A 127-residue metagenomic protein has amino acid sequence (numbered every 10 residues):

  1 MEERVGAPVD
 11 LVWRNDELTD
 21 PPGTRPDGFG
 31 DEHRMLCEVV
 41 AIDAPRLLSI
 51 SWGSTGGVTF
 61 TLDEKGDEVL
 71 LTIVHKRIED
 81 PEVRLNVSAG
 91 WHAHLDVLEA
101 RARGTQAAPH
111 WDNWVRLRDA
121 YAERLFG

Functional and structural regions predicted by a protein language model:
M1, C37-A41: Short linear motifs in intrinsically disordered
M1-E32, P109-R116: Short beta-edge strand/loop motif at the mouth of beta-sheet-based domains
G6-A7, C37, G90, G104: Glycine-centered flexibility sites
P8-D10, E38, S49: Generic structural signal for residues positioned in beta-strands
P21-T24, C37-E38, T61-L62: Short amphipathic beta-strand/extended segments with alternating polar/hydrophobic composition
F29-L36, T55: Short coil-to-beta-strand transition motifs
V40-A41, L47-A100: Beta-strand/loop substructures that line and gate deep hydrophobic ligand-binding cavities in soluble
A100-G127: Short, highly charged C-terminal tails/helix-capping segments
